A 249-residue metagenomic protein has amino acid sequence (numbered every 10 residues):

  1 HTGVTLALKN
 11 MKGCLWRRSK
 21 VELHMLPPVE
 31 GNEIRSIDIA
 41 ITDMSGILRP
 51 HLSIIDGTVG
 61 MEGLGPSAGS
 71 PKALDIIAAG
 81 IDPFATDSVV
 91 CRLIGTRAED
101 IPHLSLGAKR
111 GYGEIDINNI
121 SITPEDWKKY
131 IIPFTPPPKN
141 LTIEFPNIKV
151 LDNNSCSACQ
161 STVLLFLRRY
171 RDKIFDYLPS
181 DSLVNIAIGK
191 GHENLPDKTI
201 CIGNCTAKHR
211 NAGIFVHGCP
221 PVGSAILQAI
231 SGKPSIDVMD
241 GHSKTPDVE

Functional and structural regions predicted by a protein language model:
H1-E249: Extended, low-polarity segments enriched in aliphatic/aromatic residues
